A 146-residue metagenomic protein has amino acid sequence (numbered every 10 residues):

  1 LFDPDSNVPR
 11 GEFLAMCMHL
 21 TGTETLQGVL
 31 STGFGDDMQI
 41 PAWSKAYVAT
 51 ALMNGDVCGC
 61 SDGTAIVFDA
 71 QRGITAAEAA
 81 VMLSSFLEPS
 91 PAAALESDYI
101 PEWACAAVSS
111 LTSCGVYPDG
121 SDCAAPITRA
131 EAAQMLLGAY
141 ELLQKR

Functional and structural regions predicted by a protein language model:
L1-L14, M18-A46, V57-A77, L83-P126 (+1 more regions): Feature responds to low-complexity, polar/acidic, surface-exposed segments characteristic of secreted/exported proteins
T50, N54-D56: BRCT (BRCA1 C-terminal) phosphopeptide-binding modules in DNA damage response/checkpoint, repair, replication
